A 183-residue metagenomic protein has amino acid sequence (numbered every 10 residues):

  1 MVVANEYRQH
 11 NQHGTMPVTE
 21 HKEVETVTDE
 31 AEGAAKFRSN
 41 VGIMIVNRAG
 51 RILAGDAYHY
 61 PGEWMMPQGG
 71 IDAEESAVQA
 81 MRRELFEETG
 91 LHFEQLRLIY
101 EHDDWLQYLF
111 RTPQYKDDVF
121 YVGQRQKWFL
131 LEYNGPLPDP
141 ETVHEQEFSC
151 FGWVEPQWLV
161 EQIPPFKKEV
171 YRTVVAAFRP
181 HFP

Functional and structural regions predicted by a protein language model:
V2-Q9: Extreme N-terminal basic, low-complexity initiation segments that serve as generic localization/processing leaders
P17-V46, D118-V119: Acidic, metal-coordinating catalytic segment for phosphate/diphosphate chemistry, firing primarily on the Nudix
M65-Q68: A short gly/proline-enriched turn/hairpin at secondary-structure junctions
I71-P165: Unchanged
E161-P183: Charged phosphate-binding loop/patch that engages nucleotide di/tri-phosphates or the phosphate backbone of nucleic
